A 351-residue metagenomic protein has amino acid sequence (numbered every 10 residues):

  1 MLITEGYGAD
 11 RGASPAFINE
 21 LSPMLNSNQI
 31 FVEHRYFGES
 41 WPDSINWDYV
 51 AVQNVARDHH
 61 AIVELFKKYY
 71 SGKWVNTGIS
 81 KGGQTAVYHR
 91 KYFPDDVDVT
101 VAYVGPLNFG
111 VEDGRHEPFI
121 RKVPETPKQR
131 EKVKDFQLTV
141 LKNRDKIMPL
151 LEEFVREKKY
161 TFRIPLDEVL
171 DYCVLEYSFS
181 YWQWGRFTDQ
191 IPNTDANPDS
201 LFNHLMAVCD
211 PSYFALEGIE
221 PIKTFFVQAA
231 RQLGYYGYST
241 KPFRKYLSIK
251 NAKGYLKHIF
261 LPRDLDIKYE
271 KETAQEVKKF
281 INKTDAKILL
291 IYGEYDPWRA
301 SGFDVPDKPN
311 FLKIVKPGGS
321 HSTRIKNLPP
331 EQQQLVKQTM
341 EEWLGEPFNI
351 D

Functional and structural regions predicted by a protein language model:
M1-G6: Short beta-strand element of the alpha/beta-hydrolase
R11-N19, S301: The serine-hydrolase catalytic nucleophile loop
S22-W41: Conserved alpha/beta-hydrolase
D48-Y69: Alpha/beta-hydrolase active-site loop
Y70-S80: Alpha/beta-hydrolase fold nucleophile elbow
V97-P149, E153: A catalytic-pocket lid/entrance helix-loop region that shapes and gates access to the active site across common
F154-Y269: Alpha/beta-hydrolase fold active-site neighborhood
T284, L290-Y292: Short beta-strand/loop motif that positions the catalytic acidic residue of the alpha/beta-hydrolase fold
